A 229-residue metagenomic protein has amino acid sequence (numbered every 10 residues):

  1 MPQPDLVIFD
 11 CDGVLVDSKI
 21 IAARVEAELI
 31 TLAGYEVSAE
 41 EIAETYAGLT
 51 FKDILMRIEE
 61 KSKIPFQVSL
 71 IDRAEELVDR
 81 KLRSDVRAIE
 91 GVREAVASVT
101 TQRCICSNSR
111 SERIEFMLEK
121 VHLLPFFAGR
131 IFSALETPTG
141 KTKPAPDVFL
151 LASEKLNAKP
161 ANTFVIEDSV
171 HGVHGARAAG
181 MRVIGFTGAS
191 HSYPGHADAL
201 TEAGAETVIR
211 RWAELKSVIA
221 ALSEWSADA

Functional and structural regions predicted by a protein language model:
M1-E44, K61: Active-site neighborhood of HAD-like aspartate-dependent phosphohydrolases
M1-P4, A97, T101, R110-S111 (+1 more regions): Asp-based, Mg2+/Mn2+-dependent phosphohydrolase catalytic module
A22-A23, F51-L55, I71, P146-F149 (+1 more regions): A general structural signal for well-ordered alpha-helical segments in protein cores
A27-I30, T50-P65, M117, A152-S153 (+1 more regions): Helix-loop "lid/cap" segments that line or gate small-molecule binding pockets
E28-A33, E94-T101: A short, Lys/Arg-enriched amphipathic alpha-helix followed by its capping loop at the start of a domain
L32-E36, S62-P65, H122-F126, N157: Short helix-capping segments at alpha-helix termini
E36, M56-E94: Metal-dependent phosphoesterase signature
I42, Y46-L49, P65, R83-E90 (+5 more regions): Residues at secondary-structure transition points
